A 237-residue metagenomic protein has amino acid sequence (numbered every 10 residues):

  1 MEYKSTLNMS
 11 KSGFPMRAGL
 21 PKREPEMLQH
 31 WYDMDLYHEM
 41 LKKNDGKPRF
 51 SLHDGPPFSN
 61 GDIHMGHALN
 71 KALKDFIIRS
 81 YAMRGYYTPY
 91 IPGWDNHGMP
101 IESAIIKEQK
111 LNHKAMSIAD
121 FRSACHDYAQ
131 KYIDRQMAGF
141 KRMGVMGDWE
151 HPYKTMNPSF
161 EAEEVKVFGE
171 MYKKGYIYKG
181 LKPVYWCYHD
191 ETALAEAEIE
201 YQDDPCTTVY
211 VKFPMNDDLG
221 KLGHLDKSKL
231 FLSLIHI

Functional and structural regions predicted by a protein language model:
M1-L234: N-terminal, positively charged nucleic-acid-binding surface of large information/translation enzymes
